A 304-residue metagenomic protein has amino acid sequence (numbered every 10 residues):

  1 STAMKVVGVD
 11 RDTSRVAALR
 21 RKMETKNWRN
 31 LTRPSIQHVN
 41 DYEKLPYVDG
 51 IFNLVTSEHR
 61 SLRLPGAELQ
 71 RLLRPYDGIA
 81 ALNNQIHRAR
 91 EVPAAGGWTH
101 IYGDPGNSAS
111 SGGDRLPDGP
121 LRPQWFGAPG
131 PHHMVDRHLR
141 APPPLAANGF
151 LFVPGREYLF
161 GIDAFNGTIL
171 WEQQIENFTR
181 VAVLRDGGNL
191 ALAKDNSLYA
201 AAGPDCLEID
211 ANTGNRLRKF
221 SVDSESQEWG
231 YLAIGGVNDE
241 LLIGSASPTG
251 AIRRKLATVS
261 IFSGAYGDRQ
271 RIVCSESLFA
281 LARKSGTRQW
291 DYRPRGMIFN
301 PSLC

Functional and structural regions predicted by a protein language model:
L19-R20: Conserved SAM-binding loop
W28-Y42: Conserved SAM-binding strand-loop segment of SAM-dependent methyltransferases
Y42-L54: A short acidic, Gly/Pro-enriched loop at the edge of an enzyme's catalytic core that lines a small-molecule cofactor
R63-G78: A short glycine-rich, Lys/Arg-flanked "PGG" loop and its adjoining helix->strand segment in the class I
G103-G112, L116-E157, N189: Beta-strand-rich domains and repeat architectures in extracellular enzymes and scaffolds, especially beta-propellers
Q124-V135, W171-Q173, N177-V181, N215-S221 (+1 more regions): A short beta-strand motif characteristic of beta-propeller blades
D136-L159, V181-L207, S224-L278, Y292-C304: Repeat-blade elements of multi-bladed beta-propeller folds
A164-N166, D210-G214, A282-S285: Short loop/turn segments that connect beta-strands within beta-propeller blades
